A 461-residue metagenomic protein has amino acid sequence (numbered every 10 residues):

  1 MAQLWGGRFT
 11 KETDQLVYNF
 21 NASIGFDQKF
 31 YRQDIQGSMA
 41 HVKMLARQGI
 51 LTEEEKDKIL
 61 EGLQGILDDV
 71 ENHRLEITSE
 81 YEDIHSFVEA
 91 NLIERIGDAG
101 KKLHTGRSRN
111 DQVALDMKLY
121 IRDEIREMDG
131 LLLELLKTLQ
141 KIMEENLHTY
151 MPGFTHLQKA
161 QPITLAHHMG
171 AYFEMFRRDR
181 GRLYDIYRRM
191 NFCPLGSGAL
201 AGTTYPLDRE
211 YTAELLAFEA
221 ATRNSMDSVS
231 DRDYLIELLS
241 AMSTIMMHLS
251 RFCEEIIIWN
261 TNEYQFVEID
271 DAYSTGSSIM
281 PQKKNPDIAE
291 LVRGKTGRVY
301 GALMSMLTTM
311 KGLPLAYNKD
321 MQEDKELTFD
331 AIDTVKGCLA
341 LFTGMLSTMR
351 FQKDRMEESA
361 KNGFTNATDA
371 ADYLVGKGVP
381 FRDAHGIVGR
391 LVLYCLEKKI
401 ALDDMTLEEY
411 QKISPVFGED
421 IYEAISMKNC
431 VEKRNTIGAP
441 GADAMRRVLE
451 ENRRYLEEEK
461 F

Functional and structural regions predicted by a protein language model:
M1-G202, L207-E214, A220, T275-G276 (+5 more regions): A helix-coil-helix interface module used to build multimeric assemblies and to scaffold catalytic/cofactor sites
A2-G37, D98-A99, M280-F461: Glycine-rich cofactor/substrate-binding loops
S38, I66, M128, L132-L135 (+14 more regions): Amphipathic alpha-helices that form helix-helix packing interfaces
H41-L51, T164-H167, I236-T244, D369-G378: Short, well-ordered beta-strand elements within core beta-sheets of diverse protein domains
I50-L51, L75, Y264-Q265, P380 (+1 more regions): Conserved hydrophobic residue
E127, L131, L157, Q161-A171 (+12 more regions): Short, contiguous, pocket-lining structural segments that sit at or immediately flank catalytic/ligand-binding sites
E145, R182-D185, R189, F218-T222 (+6 more regions): Conserved helix-loop functional segments at active or binding sites
L216-T308: Acidic, glycine-rich loop-and-beta core segments that form the ion-binding/anion-interacting portion of active sites
